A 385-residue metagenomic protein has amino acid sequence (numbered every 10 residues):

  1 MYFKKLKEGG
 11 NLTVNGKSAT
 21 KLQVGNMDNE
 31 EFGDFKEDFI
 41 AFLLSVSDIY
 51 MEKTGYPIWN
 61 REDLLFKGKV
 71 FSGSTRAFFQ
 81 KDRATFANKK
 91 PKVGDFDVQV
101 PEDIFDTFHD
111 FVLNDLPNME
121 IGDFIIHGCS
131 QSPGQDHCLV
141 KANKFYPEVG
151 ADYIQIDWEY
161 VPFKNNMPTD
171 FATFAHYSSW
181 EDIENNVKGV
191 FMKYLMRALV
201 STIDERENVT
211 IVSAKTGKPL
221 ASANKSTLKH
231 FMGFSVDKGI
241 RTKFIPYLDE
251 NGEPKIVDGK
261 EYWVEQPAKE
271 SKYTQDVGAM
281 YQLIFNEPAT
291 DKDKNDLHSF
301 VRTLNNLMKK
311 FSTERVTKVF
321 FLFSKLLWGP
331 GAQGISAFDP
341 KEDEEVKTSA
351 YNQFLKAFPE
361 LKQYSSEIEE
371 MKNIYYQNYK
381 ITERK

Functional and structural regions predicted by a protein language model:
K5-F71: Helical scaffold of the NTase/Pol beta-like nucleotidyltransferase catalytic core
G33-Y50, K90, Q99-Q155: Metal-dependent nucleotidyltransferase catalytic core
S47-H109: Active-site nucleotide-donor binding segment shared across nucleotidyl transfer reactions
K141-E369: Catalytic cores of NTP-dependent nucleotidyl/adenyl transfer enzymes across multiple folds
S312, Y379-I381: Long, polar low-complexity intrinsically disordered regions
